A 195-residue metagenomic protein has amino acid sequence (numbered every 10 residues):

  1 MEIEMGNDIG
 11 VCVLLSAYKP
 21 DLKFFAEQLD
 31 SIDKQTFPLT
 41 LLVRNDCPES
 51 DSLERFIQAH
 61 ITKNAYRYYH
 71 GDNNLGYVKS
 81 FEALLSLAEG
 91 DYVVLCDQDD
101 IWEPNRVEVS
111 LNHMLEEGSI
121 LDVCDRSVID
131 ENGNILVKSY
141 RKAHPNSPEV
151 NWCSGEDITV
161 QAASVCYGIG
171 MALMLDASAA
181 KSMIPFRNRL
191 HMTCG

Functional and structural regions predicted by a protein language model:
E2-G195: Nucleotide-sugar donor-binding/catalytic module of glycosyltransferases that assemble extracellular/cell-envelope
